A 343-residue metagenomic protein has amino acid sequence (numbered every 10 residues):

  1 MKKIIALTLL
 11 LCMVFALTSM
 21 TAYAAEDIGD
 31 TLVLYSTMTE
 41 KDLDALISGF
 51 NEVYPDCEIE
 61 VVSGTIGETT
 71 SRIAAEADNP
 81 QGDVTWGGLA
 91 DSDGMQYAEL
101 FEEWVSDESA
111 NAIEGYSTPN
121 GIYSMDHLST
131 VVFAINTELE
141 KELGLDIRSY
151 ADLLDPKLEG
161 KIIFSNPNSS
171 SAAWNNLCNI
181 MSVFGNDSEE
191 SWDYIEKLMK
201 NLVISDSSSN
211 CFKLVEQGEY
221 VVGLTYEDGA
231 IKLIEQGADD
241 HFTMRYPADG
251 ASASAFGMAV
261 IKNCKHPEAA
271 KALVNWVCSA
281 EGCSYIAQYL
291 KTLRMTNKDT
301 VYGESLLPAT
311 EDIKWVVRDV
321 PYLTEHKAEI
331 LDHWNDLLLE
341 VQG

Functional and structural regions predicted by a protein language model:
A6, A25-V84: Conserved N-terminal structural module of periplasmic/extracytoplasmic solute-binding proteins
T8-A16: Bacterial N-terminal signal peptides
F15-D27: Sec-dependent signal peptide cleavage junction
V33-D44, G67, P80-E219: Extracytoplasmic ligand-binding site segments that recognize negatively charged/polar headgroups
D91-Q96, V221-H241, L290: A ligand-binding cleft/hinge motif common to bilobed small-molecule-binding domains
A110-N111, S129, D193-L198, I204 (+1 more regions): Periplasmic-binding protein-like
S252, F256, I261-R318: Mature extracytoplasmic/periplasmic domains
V316-G343: Conserved C-terminal helix/tail region of periplasmic/extracytoplasmic solute-binding proteins
